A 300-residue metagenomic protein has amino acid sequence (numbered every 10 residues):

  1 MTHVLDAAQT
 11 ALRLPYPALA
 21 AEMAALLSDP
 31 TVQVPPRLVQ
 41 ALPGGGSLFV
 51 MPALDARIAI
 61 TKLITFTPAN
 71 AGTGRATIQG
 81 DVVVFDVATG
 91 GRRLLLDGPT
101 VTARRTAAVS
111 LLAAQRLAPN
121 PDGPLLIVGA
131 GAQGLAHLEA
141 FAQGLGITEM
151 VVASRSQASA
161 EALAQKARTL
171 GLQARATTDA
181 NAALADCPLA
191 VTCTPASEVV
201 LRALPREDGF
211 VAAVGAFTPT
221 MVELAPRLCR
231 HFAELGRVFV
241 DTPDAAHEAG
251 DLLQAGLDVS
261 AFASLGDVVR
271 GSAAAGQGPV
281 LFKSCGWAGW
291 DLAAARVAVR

Functional and structural regions predicted by a protein language model:
M1-A103, L111, A118-P121, A288-L292 (+1 more regions): N-terminal ligand-binding/catalytic initiation module
L117-P124, G146, E207: Short helix-loop-beta connector
A130-G131: Glycine-rich Rossmann-fold phosphate-binding loop(s) that bind the pyrophosphate of adenine dinucleotide cofactors
G144-G146, A203-D208, L228-E234: Short, conserved loop/helix-junction motifs that constitute active-site signature segments in enzyme catalytic cores
G144-L170: NAD(P)-binding Rossmann-fold cofactor-contacting core
N181-A182, D186-L189, A196-F210, E223-P226: Rossmann-fold NAD(P) dinucleotide-binding segment
V214-G271: Rossmann-fold NAD(P)-binding glycine/threonine-rich loop
A274-R300: C-terminal helix-to-coil terminal segments
